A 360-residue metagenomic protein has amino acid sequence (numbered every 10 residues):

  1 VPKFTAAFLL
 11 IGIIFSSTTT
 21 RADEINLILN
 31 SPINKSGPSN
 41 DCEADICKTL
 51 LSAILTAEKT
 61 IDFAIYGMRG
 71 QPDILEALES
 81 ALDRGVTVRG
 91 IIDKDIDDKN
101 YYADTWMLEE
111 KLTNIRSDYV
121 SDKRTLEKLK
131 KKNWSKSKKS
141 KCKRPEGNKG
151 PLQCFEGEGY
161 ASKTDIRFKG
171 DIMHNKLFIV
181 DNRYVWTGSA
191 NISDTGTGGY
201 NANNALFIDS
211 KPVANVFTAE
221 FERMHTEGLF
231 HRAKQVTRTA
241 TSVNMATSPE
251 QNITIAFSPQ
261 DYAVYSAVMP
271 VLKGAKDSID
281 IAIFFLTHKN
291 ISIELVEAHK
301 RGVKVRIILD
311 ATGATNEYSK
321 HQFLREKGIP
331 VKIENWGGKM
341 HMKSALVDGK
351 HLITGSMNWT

Functional and structural regions predicted by a protein language model:
V1-F4: Positively charged n-region of N-terminal signal peptides that target proteins for export
A6-S16: Bacterial N-terminal signal peptides
R21-A57, G67-G274, R301-H351, G355-T360: HKD-type phospholipase D/PLD-like phosphodiesterase module
Y66-G70, A282-T287: Short, glycine-rich nucleotide/cofactor-binding loops
D73-I74, K289-I293: Active-site core of PLP-dependent enzymes with the aminotransferase class I/II
V296-E297: Short, solvent-exposed amphipathic alpha-helical segments in soluble enzyme and RNA/protein-processing domains
